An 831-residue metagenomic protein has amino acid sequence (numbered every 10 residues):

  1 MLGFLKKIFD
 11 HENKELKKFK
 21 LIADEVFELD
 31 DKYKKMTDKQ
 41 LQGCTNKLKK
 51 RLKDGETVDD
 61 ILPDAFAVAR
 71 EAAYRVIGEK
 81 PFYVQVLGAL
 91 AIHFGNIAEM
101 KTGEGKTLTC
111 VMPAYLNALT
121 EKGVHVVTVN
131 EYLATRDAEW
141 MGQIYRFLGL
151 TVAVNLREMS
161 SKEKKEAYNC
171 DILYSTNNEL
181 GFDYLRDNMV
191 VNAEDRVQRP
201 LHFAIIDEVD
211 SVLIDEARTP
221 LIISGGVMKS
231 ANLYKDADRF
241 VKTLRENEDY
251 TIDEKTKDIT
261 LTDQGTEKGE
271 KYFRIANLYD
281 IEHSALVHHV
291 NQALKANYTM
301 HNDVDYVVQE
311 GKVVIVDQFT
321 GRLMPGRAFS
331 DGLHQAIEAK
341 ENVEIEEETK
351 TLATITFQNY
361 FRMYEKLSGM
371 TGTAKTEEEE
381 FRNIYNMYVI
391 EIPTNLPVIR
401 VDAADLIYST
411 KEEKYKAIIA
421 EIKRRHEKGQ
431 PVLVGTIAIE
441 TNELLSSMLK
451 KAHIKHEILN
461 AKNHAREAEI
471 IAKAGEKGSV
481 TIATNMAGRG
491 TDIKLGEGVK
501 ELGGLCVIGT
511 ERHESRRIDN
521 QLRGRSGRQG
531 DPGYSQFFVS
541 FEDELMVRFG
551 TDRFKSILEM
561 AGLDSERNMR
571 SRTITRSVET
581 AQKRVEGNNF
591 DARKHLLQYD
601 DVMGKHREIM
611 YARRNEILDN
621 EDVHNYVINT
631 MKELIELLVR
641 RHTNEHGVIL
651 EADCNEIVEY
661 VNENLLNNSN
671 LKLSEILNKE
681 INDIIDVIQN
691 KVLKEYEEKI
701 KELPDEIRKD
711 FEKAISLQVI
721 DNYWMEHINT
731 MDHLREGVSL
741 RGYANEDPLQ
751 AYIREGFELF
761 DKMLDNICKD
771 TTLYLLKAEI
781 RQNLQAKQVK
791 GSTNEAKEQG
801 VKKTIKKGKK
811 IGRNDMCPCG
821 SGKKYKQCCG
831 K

Functional and structural regions predicted by a protein language model:
M1-G562, Y611-A612, E633: Conserved P-loop NTPase motor core
V307-V314, T320-R327, Q529-G530, E542-K810 (+1 more regions): Extended, charged helical/alpha-beta scaffold domains that provide interaction surfaces
E377, G478, H606, I720 (+3 more regions): Generic detector of short, well-ordered, non-transmembrane alpha-helical segments enriched in hydrophobic residues
V434, I482, W724, F760 (+2 more regions): Hydrophobic, well-ordered secondary-structure elements that form the walls of internal hydrophobic environments
K807-K826, G830: Short Cys/His-rich zinc-binding micro-motifs
